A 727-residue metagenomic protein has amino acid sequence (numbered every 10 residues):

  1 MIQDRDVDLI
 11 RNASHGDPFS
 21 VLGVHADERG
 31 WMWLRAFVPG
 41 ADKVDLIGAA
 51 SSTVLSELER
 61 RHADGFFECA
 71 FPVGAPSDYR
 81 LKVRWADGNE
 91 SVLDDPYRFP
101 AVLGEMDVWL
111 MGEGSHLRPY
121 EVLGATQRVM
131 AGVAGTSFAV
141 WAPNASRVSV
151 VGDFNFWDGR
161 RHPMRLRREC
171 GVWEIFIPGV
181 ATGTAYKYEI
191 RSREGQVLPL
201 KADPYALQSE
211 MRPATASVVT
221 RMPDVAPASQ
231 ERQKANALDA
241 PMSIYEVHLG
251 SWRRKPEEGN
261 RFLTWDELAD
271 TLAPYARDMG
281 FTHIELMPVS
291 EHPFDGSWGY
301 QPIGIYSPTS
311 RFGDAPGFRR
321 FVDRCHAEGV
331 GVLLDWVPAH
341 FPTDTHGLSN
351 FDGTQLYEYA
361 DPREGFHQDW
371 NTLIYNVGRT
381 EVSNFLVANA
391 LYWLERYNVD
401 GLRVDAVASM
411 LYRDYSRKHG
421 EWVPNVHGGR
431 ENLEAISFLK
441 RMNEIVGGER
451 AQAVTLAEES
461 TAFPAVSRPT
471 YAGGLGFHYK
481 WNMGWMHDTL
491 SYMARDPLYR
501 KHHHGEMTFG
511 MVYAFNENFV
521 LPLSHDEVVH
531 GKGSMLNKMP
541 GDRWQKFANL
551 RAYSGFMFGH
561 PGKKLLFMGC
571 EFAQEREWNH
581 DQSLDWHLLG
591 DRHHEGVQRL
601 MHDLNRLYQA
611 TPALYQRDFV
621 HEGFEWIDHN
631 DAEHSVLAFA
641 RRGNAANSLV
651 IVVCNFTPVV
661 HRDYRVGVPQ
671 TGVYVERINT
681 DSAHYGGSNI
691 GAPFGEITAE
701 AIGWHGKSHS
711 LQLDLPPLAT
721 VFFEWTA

Functional and structural regions predicted by a protein language model:
M1-M242, W265-A276, G280, W544-F547 (+2 more regions): Carbohydrate-interacting/catalytic domains
V44, V148, I284-L286, L402 (+1 more regions): Hydrophobic residues within beta-strands of alpha/beta enzymes
E59-R60, D295-G299, T343-N350, S467-R468 (+2 more regions): Short glycine-biased active-site loop of nucleotidyltransferases that positions the nucleotide triphosphate and helps
F156, G250-R253, H292, D526-V529 (+1 more regions): Active-site/binding-pocket entry motifs
A206-E210, V225, Q230-D239, H248-E431 (+2 more regions): Substrate-binding/active-site clefts of carbohydrate-active enzymes
R212, N398-D400, Y415-D581, L588 (+2 more regions): Conserved alpha/beta catalytic core and glycan-binding cleft of carbohydrate-active enzymes
D266, P316, T380, N384-V387 (+6 more regions): A structural signal for well-ordered alpha-helical segments within the folded catalytic domains of diverse enzymes
